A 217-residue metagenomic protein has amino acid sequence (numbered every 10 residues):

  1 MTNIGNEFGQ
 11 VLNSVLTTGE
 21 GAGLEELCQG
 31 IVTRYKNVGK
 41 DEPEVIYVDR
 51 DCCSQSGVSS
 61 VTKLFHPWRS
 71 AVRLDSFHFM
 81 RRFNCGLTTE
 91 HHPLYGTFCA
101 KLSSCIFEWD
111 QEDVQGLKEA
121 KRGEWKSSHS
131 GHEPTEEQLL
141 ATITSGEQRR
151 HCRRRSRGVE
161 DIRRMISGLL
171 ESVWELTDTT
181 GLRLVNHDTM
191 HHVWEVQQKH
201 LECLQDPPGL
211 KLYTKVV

Functional and structural regions predicted by a protein language model:
M1-I46, C52-S54, V61: RNase H-like nuclease fold core
E20-L24, S56-G57, L94, R154 (+1 more regions): Intrinsic-disorder/low-complexity, polar/charged segments
E26-L27, F98-K101, A120: Residue-level signal for alpha-helical context at structural boundaries
Q29-I31, E90, A100-L102, V159-I162: Short, charged/polar low-complexity linear motifs in solvent-exposed/disordered segments
R34, F65-P67, T189-H192: Short, flexible coil/linker segments at or flanking structured domains
I46-V114, W125-K126, S130: Conserved beta-strand -> loop -> alpha-helix junction used to position metal-binding or nucleic-acid-contacting
R50-D51, F107-V217: Acidic/histidine-rich catalytic cores and adjacent linkers of DNA breakage/strand-transfer/modification proteins
